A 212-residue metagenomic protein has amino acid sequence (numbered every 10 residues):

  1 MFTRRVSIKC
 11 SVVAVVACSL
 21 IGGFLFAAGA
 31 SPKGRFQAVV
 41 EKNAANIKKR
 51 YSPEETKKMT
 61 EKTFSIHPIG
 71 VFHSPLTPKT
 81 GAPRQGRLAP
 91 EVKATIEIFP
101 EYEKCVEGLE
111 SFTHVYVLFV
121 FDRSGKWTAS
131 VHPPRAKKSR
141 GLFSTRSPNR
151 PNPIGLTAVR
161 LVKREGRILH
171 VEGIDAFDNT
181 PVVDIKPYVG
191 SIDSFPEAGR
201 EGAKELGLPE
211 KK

Functional and structural regions predicted by a protein language model:
F2-T3, V16: Intrinsically disordered, low-complexity regulatory segments in tyrosine-phosphorylation signaling proteins
R4-I8: N-terminal export leaders
K9-L156, K163-K212: Cys-His-centered catalytic/binding microenvironment captured across papain-like cysteine peptidases and homologous
